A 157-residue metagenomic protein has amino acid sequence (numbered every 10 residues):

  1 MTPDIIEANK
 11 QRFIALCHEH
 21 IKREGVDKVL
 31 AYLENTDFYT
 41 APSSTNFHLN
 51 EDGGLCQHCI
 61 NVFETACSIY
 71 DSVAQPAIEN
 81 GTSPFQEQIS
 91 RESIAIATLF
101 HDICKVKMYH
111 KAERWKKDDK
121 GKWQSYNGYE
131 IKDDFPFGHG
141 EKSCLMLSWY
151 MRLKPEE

Functional and structural regions predicted by a protein language model:
M1-A41: Non-catalytic interface/linker regions that flank or bridge core catalytic/transmembrane domains
T2-I5, K22, D27-K28, S44 (+3 more regions): Generic structural signal for short, flexible, solvent-exposed coil/loop and linker residues
A15-I21, N50-Q57: Short low-complexity stretches enriched in small and charged residues
E19, V26, S44-T45, P76 (+1 more regions): A generic structural signal for solvent-exposed, polar alpha-helical segments
D27, E34, G53-I60: Alpha-helix N-cap/helix-start motif at coil-to-helix transitions, marked by capping-box chemistry
A41-E51: Glycine-/proline-rich flexible loop or hinge segments
L49-E51, Q57, E64, I69-D71 (+2 more regions): Divalent metal-dependent catalytic cores for phosphoryl transfer on phosphate-bearing substrates
